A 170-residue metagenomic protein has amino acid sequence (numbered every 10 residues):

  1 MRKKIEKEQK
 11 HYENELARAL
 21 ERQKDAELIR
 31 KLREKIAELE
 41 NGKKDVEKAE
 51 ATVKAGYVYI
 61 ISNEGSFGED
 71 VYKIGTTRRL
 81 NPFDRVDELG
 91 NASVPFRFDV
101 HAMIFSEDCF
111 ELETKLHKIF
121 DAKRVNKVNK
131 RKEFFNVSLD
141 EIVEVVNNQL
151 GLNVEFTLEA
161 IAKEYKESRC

Functional and structural regions predicted by a protein language model:
M1-C170: Non-catalytic accessory segments flanking enzymatic or RNA/DNA-binding domains
